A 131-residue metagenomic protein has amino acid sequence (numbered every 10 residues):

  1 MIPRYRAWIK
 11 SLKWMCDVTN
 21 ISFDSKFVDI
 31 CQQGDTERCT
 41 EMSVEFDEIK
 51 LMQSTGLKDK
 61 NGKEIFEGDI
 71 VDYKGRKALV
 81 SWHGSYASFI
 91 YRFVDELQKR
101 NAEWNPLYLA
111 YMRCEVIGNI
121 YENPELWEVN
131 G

Functional and structural regions predicted by a protein language model:
M1-G131: Secondary-structure transition motif
